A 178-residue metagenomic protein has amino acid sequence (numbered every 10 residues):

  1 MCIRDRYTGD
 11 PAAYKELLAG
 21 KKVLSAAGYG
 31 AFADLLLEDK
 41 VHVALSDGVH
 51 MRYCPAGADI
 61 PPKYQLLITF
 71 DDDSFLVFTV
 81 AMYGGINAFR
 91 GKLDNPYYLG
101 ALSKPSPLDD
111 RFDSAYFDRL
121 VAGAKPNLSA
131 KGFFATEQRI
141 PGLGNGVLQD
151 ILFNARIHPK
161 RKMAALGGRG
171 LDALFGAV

Functional and structural regions predicted by a protein language model:
R4-L17, S25-A27, L120-V178: Basic, nucleic-acid-binding surfaces and adjacent catalytic neighborhoods in DNA/RNA-processing proteins
A19, A26-G28, D59-P61: Short solvent-exposed loop/turn micro-motifs enriched in small/polar/acidic residues
K22-A26, Y53-C54: Short secondary-structure junctions
D39-V41: Active-site beta-strand-loop-beta-strand hairpin of nuclease catalytic cores that positions key catalytic residues
V43-N154: Phosphate/anion-contacting hairpin/loop surfaces
